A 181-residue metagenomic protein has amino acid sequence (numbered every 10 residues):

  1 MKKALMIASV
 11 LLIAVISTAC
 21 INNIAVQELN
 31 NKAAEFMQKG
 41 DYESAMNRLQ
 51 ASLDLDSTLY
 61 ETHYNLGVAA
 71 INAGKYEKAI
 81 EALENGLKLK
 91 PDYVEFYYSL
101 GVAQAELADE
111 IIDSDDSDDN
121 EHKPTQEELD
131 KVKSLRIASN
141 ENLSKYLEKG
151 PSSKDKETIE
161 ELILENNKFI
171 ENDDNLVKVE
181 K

Functional and structural regions predicted by a protein language model:
S52, N85-G86, Y146: Canonical positions in the second alpha-helix
S117-K181: Terminal, low-structured helical/coil segments at or just beyond the last alpha-helical repeat
